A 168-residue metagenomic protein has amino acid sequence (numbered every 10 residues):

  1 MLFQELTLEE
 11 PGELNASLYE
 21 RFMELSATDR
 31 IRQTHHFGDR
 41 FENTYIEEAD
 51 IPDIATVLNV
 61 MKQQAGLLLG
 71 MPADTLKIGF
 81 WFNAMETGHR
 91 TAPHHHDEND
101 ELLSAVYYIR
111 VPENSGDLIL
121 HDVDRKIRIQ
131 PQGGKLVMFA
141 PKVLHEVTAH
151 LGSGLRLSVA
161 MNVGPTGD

Functional and structural regions predicted by a protein language model:
M1-A73, R90: Non-heme Fe(II)/2-oxoglutarate
A73-A149, G154-S158, G164-D168: Catalytic core of non-heme Fe(II) oxygenases with the double-stranded beta-helix
